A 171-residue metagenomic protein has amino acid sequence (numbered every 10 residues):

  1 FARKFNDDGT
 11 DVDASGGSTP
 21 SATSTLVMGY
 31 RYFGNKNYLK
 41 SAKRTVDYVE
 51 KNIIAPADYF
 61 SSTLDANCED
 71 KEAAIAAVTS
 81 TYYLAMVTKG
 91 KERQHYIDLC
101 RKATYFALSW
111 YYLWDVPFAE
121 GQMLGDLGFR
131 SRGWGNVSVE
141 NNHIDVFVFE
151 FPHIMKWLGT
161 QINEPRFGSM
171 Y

Functional and structural regions predicted by a protein language model:
F1-Y171: Glycan-recognition and catalytic cores of secretory/periplasmic carbohydrate-active enzymes
